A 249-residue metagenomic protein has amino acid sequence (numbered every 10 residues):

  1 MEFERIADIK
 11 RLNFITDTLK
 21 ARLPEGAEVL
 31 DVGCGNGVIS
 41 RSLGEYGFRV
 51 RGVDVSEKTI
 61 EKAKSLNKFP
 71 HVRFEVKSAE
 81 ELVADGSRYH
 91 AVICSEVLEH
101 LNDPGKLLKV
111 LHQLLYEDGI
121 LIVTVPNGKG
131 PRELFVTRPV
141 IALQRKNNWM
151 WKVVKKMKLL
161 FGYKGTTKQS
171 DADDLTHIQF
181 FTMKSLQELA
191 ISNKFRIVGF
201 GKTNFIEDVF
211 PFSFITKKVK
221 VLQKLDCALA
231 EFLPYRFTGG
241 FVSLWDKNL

Functional and structural regions predicted by a protein language model:
M1, N248-L249: C-terminal end-of-chain micro-motif
E2-K10, V38, V55, K62 (+2 more regions): S-adenosyl-L-methionine-dependent methyltransferase catalytic module, highlighting the catalytic core
L12-T137, V242-K247: Conserved SAM-binding loop
T18, V153-K155, L249: Short, isolated positions within intrinsically disordered regulatory regions of eukaryotic proteins
